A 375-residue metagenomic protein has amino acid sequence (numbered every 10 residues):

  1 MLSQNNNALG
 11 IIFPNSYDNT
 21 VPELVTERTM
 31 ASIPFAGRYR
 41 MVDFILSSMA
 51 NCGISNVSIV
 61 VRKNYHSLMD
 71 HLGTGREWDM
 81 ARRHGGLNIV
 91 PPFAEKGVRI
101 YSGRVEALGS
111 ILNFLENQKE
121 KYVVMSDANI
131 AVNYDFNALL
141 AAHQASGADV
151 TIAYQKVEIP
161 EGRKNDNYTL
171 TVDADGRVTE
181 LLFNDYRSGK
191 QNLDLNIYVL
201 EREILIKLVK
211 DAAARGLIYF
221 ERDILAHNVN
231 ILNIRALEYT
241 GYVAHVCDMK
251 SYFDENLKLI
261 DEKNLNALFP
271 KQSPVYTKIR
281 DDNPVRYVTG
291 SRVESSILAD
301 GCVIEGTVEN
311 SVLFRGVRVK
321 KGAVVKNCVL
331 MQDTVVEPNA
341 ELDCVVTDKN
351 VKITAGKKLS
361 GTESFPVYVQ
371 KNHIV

Functional and structural regions predicted by a protein language model:
M1-L257, V369: Unchanged
M1-P14, E203, D211-V375: Left-handed beta-helix
